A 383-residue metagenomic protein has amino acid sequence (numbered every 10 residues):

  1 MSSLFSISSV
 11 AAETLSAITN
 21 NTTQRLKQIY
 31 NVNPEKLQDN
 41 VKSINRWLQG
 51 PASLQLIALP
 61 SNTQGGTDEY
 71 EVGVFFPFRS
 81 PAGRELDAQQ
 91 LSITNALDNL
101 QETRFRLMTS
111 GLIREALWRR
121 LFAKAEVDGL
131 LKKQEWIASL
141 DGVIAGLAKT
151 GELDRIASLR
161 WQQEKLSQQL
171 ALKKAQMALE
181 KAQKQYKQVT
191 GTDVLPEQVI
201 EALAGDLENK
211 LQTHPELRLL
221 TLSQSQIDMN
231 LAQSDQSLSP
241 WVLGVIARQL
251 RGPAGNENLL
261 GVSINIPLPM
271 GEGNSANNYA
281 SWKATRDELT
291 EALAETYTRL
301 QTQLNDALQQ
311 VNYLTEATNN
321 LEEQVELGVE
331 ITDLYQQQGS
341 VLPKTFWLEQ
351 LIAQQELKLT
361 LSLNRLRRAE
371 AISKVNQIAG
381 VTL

Functional and structural regions predicted by a protein language model:
L4-N20, K358-L383: Acidic, low-complexity, intrinsically disordered peripheral segments
I7-V10, R84, F105-R218, A307-L314 (+3 more regions): Periplasmic alpha-helical coiled-coil/stalk elements that build and connect Gram-negative outer-membrane
I18-S80, L211-A280, A284, T302-L304 (+1 more regions): A small-residue-enriched
P34-K36, V41, A88-Q90, N95 (+24 more regions): Heptad-repeat amphipathic alpha-helical coiled-coil interaction surface used for oligomerization/assembly
F78-R106, D235-Q236, P267-L327, L366: Sec/SRP-type N-terminal targeting helices
N99, Q183-V194, A232-S237, R368-L383: Long amphipathic alpha-helical coiled-coil segments
L107, T150-E152, P253, T298 (+1 more regions): Short coil/turn linkers that connect adjacent helices within long alpha-helical scaffolds, especially alpha-solenoid
I156-A157, V341-S362: Short terminal targeting/anchoring segments
